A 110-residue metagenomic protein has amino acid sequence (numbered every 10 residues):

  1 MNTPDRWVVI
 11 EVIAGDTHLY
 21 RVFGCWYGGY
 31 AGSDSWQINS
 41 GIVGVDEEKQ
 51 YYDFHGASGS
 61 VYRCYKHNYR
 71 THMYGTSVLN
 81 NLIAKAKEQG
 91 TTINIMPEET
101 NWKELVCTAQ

Functional and structural regions predicted by a protein language model:
M1-D53, A57-Q110: Cysteine-centric segments in proteins
